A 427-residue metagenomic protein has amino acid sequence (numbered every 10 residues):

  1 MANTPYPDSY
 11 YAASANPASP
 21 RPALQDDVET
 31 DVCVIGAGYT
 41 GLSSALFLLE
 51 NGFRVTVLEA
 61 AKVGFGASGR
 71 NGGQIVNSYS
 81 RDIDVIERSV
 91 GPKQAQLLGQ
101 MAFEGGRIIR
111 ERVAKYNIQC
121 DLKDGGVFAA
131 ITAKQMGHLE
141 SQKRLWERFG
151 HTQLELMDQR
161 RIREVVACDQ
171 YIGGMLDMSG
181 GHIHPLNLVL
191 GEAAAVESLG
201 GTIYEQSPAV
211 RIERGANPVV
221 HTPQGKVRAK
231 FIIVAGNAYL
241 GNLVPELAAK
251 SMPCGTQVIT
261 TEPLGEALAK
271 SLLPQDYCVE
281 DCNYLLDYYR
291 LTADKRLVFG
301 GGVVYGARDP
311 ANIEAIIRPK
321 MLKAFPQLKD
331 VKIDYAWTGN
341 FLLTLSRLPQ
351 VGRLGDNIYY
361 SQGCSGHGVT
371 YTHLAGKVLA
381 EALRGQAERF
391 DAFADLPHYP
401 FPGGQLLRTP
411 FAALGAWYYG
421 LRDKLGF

Functional and structural regions predicted by a protein language model:
M1-V32: Extreme N-terminal leader/targeting segments of oxidoreductases
R21, I118-F128, R161-A195, L199 (+1 more regions): Helix-loop-beta segment of a Rossmann-like dinucleotide-binding subdomain
T30-V57: N-terminal Rossmann-like FAD-binding beta1-loop-alpha1 element of flavoenzymes
E50-R70: Glycine-rich FAD pyrophosphate-binding loop
S78-R160: Dinucleotide-binding Rossmann-like beta1-alpha1 core, especially the glycine-rich loop that anchors the ADP
R107, K115-K123, A209-R211, N217 (+2 more regions): Active-site substrate-recognition segment that forms the wall of the catalytic cavity or substrate channel
G137, S141-L145, Q170-K230: Helical element adjacent to the flavin cofactor pocket in flavoenzyme catalytic cores
A307-D309, E314-K424: C-terminal catalytic lobe of FAD-dependent flavoproteins
